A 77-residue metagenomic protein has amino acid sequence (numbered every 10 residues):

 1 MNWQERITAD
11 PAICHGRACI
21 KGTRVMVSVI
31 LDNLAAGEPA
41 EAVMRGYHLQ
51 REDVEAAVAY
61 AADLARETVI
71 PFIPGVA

Functional and structural regions predicted by a protein language model:
M1-W3, V54: Short amphipathic alpha-helical surface micro-motifs
W3-V25, I73: Short, Lys/Arg-enriched anionic-surface-contact patches
V25-A77: Long, charge-rich, low-complexity alpha-helical segments
